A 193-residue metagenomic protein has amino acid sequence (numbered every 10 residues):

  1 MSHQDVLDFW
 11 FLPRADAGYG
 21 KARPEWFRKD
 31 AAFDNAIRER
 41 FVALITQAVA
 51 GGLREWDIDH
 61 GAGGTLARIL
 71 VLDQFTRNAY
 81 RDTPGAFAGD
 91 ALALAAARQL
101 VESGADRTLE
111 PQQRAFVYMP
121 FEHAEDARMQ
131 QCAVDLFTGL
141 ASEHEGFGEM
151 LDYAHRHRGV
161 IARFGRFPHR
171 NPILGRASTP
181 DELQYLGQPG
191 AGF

Functional and structural regions predicted by a protein language model:
M1-A67, V71-F193: Intrinsically disordered, low-complexity activation-like regions
